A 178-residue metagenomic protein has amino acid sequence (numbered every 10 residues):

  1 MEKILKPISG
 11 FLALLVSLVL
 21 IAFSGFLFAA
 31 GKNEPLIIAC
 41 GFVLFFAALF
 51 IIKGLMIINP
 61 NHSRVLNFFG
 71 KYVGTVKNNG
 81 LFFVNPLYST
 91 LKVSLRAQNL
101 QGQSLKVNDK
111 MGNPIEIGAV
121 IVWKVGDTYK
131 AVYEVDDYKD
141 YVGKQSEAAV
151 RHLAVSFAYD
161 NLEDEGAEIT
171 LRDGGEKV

Functional and structural regions predicted by a protein language model:
M1-L18: N-terminal membrane-targeting/pre-transmembrane regions
L14-F26, F45: Hydrophobic core of alpha-helical transmembrane segments in multi-pass integral membrane proteins
F26-F45: Hydrophobic alpha-helical transmembrane segments
L44-A48, N99-G102: Short Pro/Gly-enriched beta-strand edge/turn motifs at strand-loop
F50-S63: Aromatic-capped interface at the extracytoplasmic side of an N-terminal signal-anchor transmembrane helix
N61-R64, G74, L100, L105: Membrane-bilayer interface helices and TM-boundary transition segments
S63-Y88: Membrane-cytosol interface motif
Y88, L95-V178: Amphipathic, interface-forming alpha-helical segments with heptad-repeat character
